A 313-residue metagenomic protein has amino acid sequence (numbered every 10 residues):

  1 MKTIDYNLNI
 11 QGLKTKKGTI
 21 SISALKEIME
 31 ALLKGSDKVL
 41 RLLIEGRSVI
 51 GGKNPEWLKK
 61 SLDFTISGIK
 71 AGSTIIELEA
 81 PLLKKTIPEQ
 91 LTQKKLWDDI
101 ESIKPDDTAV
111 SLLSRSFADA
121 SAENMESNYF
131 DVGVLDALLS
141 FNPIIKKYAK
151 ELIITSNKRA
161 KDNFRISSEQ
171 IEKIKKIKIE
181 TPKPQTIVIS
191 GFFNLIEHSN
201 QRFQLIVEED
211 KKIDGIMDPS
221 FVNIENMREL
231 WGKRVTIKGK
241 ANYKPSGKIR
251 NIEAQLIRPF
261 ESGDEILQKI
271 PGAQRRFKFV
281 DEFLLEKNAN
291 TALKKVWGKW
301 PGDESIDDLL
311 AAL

Functional and structural regions predicted by a protein language model:
M1-S168: Protein-protein interaction interfaces in oligomeric scaffolds, predominantly long amphipathic alpha-helices
S156-R159, K176-T181, G191: Long amphipathic N-terminal alpha/beta scaffold segment
I166-T186, I224-M227: Short boundary/loop segments of OB/S1/cold-shock single-stranded nucleic-acid-binding domains
K183-S199: Structural detector for short beta-strands of small beta-barrel domains
N194-P219: OB-fold (S1/OB) nucleic-acid-binding surfaces
S220-K238: Short nucleic-acid-contacting surface segments enriched for D/E, G, S/T with interspersed K/R
K240-P271: OB-fold/S1-family single-stranded nucleic acid-binding modules
R276-L313: Short linear interaction segments
